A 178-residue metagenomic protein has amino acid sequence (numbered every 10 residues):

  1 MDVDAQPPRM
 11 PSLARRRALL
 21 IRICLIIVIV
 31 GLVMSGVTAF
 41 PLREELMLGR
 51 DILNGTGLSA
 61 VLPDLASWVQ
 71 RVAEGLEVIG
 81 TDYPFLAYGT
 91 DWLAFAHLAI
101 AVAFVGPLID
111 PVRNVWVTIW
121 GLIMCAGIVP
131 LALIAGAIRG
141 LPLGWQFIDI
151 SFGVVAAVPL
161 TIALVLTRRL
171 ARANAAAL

Functional and structural regions predicted by a protein language model:
M1-R17: Short, Lys/Arg-rich, polar N-terminal cytosolic tail immediately upstream of the first transmembrane signal-anchor
L19-V61: N-terminal signal-anchor transmembrane alpha helix
I27, G89-A96, V117-I123, I148-F152: Physicochemical signature of membrane-embedded alpha-helices that form the seven-helix bundle of GPCRs, emphasizing
T56-P84: Extracytosolic (periplasmic/ER-lumenal) interhelical loops and adjacent juxtamembrane/interface segments of multi-pass
E74-A101: Individual transmembrane alpha-helix segments
A99-W116: Juxtamembrane helix-break-helix junctions at the cytosolic face of small multi-pass alpha-helical membrane proteins
I119-L178: Alpha-helical transmembrane segments of multi-pass integral membrane proteins, characterized by long hydrophobic
